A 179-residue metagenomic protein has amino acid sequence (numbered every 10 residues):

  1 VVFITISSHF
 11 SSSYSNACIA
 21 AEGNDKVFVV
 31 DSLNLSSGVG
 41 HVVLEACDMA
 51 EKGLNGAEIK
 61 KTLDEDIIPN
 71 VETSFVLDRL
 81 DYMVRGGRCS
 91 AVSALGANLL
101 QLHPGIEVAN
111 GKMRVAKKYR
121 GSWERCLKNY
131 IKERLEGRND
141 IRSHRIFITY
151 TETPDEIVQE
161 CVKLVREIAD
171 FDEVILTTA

Functional and structural regions predicted by a protein language model:
V1-I6, S12-S15: Ordered, amphipathic secondary-structure segments that act as subunit-interaction surfaces in large macromolecular
F3-S7, D31, T149: Short beta-strand segments
S13-F28, N34-A179: Mixed-charge interfacial surface used for oligomerization/domain docking and macromolecular partner engagement
